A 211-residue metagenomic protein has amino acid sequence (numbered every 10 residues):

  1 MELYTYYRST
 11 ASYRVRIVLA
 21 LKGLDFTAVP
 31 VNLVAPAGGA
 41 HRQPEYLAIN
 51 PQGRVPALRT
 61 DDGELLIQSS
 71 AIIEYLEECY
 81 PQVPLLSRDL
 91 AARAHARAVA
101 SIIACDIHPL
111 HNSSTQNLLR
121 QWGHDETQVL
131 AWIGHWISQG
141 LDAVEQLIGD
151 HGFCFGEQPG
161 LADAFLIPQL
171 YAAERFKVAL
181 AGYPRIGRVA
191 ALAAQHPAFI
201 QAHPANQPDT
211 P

Functional and structural regions predicted by a protein language model:
M1-Q128: GST-like domain detector, emphasizing the conserved glutathione-binding G-site in the N-terminal thioredoxin-like
A48, Q195, P204: Phosphate-coordinating loops and pocket residues in cytosolic domains that bind phosphorylated ligands
P56-R59, C154, I200: Short beta-strand(s) of the beta-wing in winged-helix/HTH DNA-binding folds
E77, Q169-L170, H203: Active-site-flanking alpha-helical
I103-Q195: GST-like fold's C-terminal all-alpha helical module
R120, Q207-P211: Carbohydrate-binding/catalytic loop surfaces
